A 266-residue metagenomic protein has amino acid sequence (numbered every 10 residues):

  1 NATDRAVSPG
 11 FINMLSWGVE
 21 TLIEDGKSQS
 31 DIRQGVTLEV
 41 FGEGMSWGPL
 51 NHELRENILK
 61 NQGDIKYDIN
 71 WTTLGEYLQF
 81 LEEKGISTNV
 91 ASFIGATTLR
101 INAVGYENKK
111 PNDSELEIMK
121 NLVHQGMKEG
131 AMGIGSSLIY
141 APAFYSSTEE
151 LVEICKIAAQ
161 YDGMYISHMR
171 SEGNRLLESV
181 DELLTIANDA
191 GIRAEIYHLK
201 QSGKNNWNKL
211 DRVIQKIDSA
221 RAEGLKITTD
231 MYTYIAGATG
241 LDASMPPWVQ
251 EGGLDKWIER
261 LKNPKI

Functional and structural regions predicted by a protein language model:
N1-G10, D25: Histidine-rich, glycine-flanked metal-binding segment
A2-T3, F93, Y197-L199: Conserved beta-strand termini and adjacent loop/short-helix elements that scaffold enzyme active sites in alpha/beta
D4, L15, G35, V90 (+3 more regions): Divalent metal-coordination and catalytic microenvironments
S8-S16, H198-G203: Short, basic, glycine/proline-bearing loop/turn elements
G10-T21, Y165-S171: Histidine-centered catalytic micro-motifs
W17-E20, G44-W47, S171-G173, K200-S202: Acidic, glycine-rich active-site loops and adjacent beta-strand->loop/helix elements that engage anionic groups
E24-M132, L225-I227: Divalent-metal coordination cores built from histidine and acidic residues
E76-Y77, K110-S136, P142-I266: Histidine/acidic residue-rich metal-binding segments in metalloenzymes
